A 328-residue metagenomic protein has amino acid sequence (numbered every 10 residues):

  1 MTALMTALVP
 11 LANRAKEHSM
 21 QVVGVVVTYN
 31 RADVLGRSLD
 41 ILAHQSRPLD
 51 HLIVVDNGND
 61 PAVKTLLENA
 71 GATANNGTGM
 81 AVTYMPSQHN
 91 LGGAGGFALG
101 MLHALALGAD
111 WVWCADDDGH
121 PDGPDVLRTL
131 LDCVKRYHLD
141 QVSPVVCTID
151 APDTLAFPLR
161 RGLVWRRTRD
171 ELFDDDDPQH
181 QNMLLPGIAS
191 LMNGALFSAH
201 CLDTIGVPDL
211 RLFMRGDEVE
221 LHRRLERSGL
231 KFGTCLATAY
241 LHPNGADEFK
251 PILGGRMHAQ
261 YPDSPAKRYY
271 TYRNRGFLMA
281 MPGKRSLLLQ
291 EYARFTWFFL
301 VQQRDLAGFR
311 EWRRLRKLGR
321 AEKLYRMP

Functional and structural regions predicted by a protein language model:
R31-Q45: Short, well-formed alpha-helical segments that are part of the catalytic scaffolds of diverse glycosyltransferases
D56-L67, H89, G119-H120: A conserved acidic beta->alpha catalytic loop
S87-L107: Glycine-rich, basic loop-to-helix element that forms the pyrophosphate-binding segment of sugar-nucleotide handling
A109-D118: Short beta-strand-to-loop acidic/aromatic patch adjacent to the donor-nucleotide binding site
P124-P158: Conserved donor NDP-sugar-binding/catalytic core segment of glycosyltransferases
D177-F197: A recurrent flexible, glycine/aromatic-enriched loop bordering the glycosyltransferase active site that acts as
A195, C201-G206, R211-T238: A short, conserved alpha-helix in the catalytic core of glycosyltransferases
M279-P328: Non-catalytic, C-terminal membrane-associated alpha-helical segments of glycosyltransferases
